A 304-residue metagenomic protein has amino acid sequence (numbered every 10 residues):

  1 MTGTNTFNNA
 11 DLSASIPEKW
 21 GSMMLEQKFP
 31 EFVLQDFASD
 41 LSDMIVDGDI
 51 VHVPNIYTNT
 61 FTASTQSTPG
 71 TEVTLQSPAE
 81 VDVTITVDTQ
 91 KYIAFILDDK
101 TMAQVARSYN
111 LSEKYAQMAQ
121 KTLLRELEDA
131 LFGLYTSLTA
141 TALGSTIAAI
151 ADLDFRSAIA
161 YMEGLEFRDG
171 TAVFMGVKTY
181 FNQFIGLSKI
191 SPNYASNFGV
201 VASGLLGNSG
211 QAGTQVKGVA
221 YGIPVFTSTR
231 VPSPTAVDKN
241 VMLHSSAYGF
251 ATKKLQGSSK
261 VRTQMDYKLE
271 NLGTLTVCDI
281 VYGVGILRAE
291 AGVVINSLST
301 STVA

Functional and structural regions predicted by a protein language model:
T2-F37, S42-T60, T84-D88, A106 (+1 more regions): Sequence/fold signature of self-assembling virion shell proteins
T58-V81: Active-site-surrounding "flap" and adjacent substrate/cofactor-binding loops of secreted or lumenal enzymes, prototyped
A79-V105: Short acidic, glycine/tyrosine-flanked loop/strand segments centered on an H-E-D-like triad
T89, D99, M175-V177, I280: Short, structured patches in soluble enzyme cores that scaffold and shape functional sites
F95, V173-F174, T276: Well-ordered beta-strand positions enriched in small/hydrophobic/aromatic, beta-favoring residues
T101-D169, V294-A304: Alpha-helical scaffold segments that mediate packing/assembly in large oligomeric complexes
S137-Q215: Extended, solvent-exposed, turn-rich assembly/linker loops in the middle of proteins
